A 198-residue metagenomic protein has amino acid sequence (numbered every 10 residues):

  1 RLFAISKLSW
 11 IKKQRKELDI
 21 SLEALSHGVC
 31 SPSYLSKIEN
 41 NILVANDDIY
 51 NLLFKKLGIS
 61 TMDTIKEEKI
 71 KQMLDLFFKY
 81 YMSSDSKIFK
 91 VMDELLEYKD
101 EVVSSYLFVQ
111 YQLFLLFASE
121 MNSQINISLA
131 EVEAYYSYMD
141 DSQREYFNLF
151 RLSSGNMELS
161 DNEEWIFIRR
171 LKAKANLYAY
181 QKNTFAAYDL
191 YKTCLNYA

Functional and structural regions predicted by a protein language model:
R1, I65-K87: Short, charged recognition helix plus adjacent turn of helix-turn-helix-like nucleic-acid-binding domains
R1-E17: A short, Lys/Arg-rich alpha-helix, primarily the initiator
R15, V29, I38-E39, I49 (+1 more regions): DNA major-groove recognition helix of helix-turn-helix
L18-K37: Short alpha-helical DNA-recognition segment
N46-T64: DNA major-groove recognition helix of helix-turn-helix/homeodomain DNA-binding modules
L74-S83, Q110-N122, Y146-N156, R169-N183: Tandem amphipathic alpha-helical repeat scaffolds
K87-Y98, S123-S137, G155-F167, F185-C194: Alpha-helical repeat scaffolds
V102-V109, L113, Y138-Y146, E163-I166 (+1 more regions): Residue signature of alpha-solenoid helical repeat architecture, marking inter-repeat boundaries and helix-start
